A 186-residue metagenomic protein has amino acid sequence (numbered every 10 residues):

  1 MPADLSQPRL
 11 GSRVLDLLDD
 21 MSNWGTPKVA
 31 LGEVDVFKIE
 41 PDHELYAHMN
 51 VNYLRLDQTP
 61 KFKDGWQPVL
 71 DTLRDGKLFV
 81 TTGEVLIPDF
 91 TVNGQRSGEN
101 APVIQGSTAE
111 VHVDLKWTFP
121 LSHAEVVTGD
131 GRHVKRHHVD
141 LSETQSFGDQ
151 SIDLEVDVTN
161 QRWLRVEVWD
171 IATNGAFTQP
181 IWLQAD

Functional and structural regions predicted by a protein language model:
M1-S12, L18-D19, P27-F37: Active-site neighborhood of phospho(di)ester-bond hydrolases with catalytic His/Asp-centered motifs
D16-L18, S151-I152: A generic local structural motif
N23-A30, V34-D186: C-terminal functional module detector
